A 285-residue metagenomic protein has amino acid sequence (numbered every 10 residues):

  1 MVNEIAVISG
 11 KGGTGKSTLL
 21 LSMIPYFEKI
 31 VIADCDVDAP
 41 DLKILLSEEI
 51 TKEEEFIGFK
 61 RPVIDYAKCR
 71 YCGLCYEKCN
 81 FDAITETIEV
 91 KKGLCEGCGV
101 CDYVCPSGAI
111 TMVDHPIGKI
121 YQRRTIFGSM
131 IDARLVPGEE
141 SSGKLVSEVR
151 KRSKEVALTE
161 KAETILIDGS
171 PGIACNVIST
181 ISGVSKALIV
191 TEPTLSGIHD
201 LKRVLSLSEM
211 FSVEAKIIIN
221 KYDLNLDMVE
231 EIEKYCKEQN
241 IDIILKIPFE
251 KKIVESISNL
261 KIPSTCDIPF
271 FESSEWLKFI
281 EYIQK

Functional and structural regions predicted by a protein language model:
M1-F27: Walker A (P-loop) phosphate-binding motif
I30-K43, D114-I120: Short beta-strand-centered segment that lines the nucleotide-binding/catalytic pocket of NTP-utilizing
C35-D36, R134-S141, V146-V177: Switch II (G3) loop of P-loop NTPases
V37-A39, G172, T194-S196, Y222-L226 (+1 more regions): Conserved nucleotide-binding/hydrolysis micro-motifs of P-loop NTPases
S47-Y66, M130: N-terminal glycine-rich dinucleotide-binding loop that anchors FAD/FMN and/or NAD(P) in oxidoreductases
L74-K91, V100-P116: Iron-sulfur cluster-binding cysteine motifs and their immediate structural context in ferredoxin-like electron-transfer
A174-L195, L201: Inter-motif core of Ras-like GTPase G domains
L207-K285: C-terminal lobe/tail of nucleotide-utilizing enzymes
